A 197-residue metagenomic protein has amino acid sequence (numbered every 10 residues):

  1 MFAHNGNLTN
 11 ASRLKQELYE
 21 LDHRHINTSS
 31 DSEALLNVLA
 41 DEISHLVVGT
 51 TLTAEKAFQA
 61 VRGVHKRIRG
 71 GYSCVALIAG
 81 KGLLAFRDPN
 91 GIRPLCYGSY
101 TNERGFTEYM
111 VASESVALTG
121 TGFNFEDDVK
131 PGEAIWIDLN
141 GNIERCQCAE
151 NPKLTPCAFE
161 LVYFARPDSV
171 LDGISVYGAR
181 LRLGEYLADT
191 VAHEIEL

Functional and structural regions predicted by a protein language model:
M1-P131, W136-L197: Conserved short alpha-helical segments that host acidic/polar catalytic motifs at enzyme active sites
